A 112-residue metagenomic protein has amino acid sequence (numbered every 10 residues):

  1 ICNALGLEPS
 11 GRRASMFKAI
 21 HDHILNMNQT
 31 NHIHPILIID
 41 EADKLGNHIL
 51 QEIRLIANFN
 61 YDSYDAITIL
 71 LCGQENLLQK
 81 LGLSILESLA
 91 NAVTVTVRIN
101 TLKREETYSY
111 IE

Functional and structural regions predicted by a protein language model:
I1-A4, A19, H48, E52-L55 (+4 more regions): Alpha-helical scaffold elements adjacent to nucleotide-binding pockets in ATP/GTP-utilizing enzyme cores
N3-L5, E75-N76, S84, E105-E112: Conserved AAA+ ATPase "sensor/coupling" helix adjacent to the nucleotide-binding pocket
L7-E52, Y61-D65, L102-T107: Mid-core helix/loop region of P-loop NTP-binding domains shared across ATPases and GTPases
I38, G73, R98: Conserved Rossmann-like nucleotide-binding pocket used by diverse enzymes that bind dinucleotide cofactors
E41, L71-N76: A short beta-strand-to-loop transition that corresponds to the Sensor-1 phosphate-sensing loop of AAA+ P-loop ATPases
F59-Y64, I85-N91: Arginine/glycine-rich "motif VI" loop of SF2 helicases in the C-terminal RecA-like domain
Y64-C72: AAA+/SF3 P-loop NTPase mechanochemical coupling elements
K80-L81, T94-E106: Conserved AAA+ ATPase "SRH/arginine-finger" region at the nucleotide-binding site
